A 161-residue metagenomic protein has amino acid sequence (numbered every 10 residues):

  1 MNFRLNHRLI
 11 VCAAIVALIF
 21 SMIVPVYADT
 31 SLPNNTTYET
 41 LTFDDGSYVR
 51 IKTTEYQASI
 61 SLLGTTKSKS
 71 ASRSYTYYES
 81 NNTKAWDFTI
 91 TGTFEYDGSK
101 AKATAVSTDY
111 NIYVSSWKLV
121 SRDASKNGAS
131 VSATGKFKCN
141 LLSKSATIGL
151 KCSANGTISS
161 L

Functional and structural regions predicted by a protein language model:
M1-S80: N-terminal prepro-regions of secreted/extracellular proteins
I60-L161: Mature secreted bioactive peptide module from preproproteins
